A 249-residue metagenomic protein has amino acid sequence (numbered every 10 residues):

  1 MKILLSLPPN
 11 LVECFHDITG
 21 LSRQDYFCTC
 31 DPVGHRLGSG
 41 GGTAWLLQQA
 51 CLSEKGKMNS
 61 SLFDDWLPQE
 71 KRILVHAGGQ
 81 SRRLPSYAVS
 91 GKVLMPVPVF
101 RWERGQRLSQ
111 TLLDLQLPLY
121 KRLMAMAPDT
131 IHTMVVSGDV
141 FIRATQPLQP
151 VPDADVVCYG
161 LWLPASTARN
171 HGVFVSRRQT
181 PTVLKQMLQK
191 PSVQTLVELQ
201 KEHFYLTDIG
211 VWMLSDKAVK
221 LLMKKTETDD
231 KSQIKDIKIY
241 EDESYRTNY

Functional and structural regions predicted by a protein language model:
M1-Y249: Unchanged
